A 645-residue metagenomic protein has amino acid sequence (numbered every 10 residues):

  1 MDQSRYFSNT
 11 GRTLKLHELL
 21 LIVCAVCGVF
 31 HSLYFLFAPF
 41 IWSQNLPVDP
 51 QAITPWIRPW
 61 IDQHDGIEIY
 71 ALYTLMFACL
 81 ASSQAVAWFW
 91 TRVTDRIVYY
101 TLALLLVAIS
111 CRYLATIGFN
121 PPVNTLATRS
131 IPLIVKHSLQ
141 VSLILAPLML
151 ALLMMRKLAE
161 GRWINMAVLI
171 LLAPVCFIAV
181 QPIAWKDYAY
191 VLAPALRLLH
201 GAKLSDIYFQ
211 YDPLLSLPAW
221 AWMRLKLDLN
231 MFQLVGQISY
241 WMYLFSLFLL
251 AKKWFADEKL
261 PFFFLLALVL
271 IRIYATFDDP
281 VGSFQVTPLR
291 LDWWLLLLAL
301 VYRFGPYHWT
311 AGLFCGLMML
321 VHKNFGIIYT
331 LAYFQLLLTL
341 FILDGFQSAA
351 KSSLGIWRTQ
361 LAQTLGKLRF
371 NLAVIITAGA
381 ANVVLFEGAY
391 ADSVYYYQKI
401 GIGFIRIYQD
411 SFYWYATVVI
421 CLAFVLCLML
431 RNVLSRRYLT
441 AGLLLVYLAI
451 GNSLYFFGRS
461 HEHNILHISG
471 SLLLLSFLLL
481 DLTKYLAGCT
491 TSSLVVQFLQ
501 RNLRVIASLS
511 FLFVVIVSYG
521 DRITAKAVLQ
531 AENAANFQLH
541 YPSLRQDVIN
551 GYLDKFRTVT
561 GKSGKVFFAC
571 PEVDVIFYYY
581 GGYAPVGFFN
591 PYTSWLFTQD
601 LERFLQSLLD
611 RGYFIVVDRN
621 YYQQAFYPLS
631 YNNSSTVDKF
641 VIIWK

Functional and structural regions predicted by a protein language model:
Q3-L16, Q84-D95, A151-E160, K253-D257 (+4 more regions): Membrane-interface junctions at the ends of membrane-embedded or membrane-associated helices
V26-C79, S83, G118-N120, L172-S216 (+6 more regions): Transmembrane catalytic cores of multi-pass membrane glycosyltransferases and polysaccharide-assembly enzymes
I67-I69, P122-A146, L260-F263, A267-Y302 (+1 more regions): Membrane-interface micro-motifs in multi-pass membrane enzymes
P132-L143, I327-I328, G458-L494: Hydrophobic/aromatic-rich transmembrane helices and adjacent perimembrane loops
Q210, L539-W595, Q606-L608, G612-Q623: Short periplasmic/luminal acceptor-recognition loop of GT-C membrane glycosyltransferases, typified by
L234-L260, F264: Transmembrane-helix motifs of polytopic, lipid-linked glycan transferases
A507-S508, L512-R557: Membrane-proximal, lumen/periplasm-facing interface regions of secretory-pathway glyco- and lipid-modifying enzymes
G612-K645: Aromatic/acidic, Gly/Pro-rich catalytic loop(s) in extracytoplasmic/lumenal soluble domains of multi-pass membrane
